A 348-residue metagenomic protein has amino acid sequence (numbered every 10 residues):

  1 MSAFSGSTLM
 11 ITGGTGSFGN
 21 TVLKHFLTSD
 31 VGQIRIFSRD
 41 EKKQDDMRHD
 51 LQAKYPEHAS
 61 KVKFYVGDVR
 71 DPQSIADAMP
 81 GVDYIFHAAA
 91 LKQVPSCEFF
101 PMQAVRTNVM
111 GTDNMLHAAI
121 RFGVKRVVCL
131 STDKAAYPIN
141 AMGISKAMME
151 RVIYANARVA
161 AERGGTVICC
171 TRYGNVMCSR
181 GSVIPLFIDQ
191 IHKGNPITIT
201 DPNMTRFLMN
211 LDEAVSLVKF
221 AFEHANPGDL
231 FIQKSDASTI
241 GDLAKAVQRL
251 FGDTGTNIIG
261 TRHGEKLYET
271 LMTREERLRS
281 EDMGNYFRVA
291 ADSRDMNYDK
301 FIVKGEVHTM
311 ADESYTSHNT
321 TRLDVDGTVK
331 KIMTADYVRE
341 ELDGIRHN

Functional and structural regions predicted by a protein language model:
T8-S29: N-terminal Rossmann NAD(P)H-binding glycine-rich loop of SDR-like oxidoreductase domains
T12, M79-A88, C129: Rossmann-fold scaffold of SDR-type NAD(P)-dependent oxidoreductases
V31-D46: Conserved glycine-rich Rossmann-like NAD(P)H-binding loop of the short-chain dehydrogenase/reductase
S38, Y65-V66, R106, D201 (+1 more regions): Conserved residues in the N-terminal Rossmann fold of short-chain dehydrogenase/reductase
K63-Y84: Conserved Rossmann-fold cofactor-binding substructure of NAD(P)-dependent oxidoreductases
F64, A104, I168-T171: Hydrophobic/aromatic anchor residues within beta-strands of the central parallel beta-sheet of Rossmann-like
H87, L91-A147, R151, A155: Conserved Rossmann-fold NAD(P)-dependent oxidoreductase catalytic core, especially the SDR/UDP-sugar
R121, A155-N348: Strand-loop microenvironment adjacent to phosphate/nucleotide-handling motifs in alpha/beta enzyme folds
